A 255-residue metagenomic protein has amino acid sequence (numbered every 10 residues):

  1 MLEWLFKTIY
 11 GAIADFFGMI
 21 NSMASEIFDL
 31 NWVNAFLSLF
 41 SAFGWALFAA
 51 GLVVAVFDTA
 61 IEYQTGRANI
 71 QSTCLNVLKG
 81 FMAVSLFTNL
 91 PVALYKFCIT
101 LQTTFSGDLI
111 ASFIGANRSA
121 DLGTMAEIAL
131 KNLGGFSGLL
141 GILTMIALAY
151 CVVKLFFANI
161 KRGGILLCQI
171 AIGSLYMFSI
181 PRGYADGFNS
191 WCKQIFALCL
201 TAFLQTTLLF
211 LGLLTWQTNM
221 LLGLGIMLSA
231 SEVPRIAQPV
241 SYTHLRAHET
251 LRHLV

Functional and structural regions predicted by a protein language model:
M1-L47: Binding/recognition "hotspot" determinant
I27-S38, Q64-T73, L133-S137, C151-L155 (+3 more regions): Membrane-helix interfacial "entry" motifs
A42-V54, M145-L148: Hydrophobic alpha-helical transmembrane segments
L47, G51, V77, F81 (+3 more regions): Alpha-helical transmembrane spans of integral membrane proteins, capturing the lipid-embedded, hydrophobic core of TM
L47-F81, I172-A185: Hydrophobic transmembrane alpha-helix segments characteristic of membrane transport and insertion machinery
F81-Q169, L211-Q238, Y242-L245: Non-cytosolic segments of integral membrane proteins
F156, R162-L166, I170-L198, A202-L208: Extended serine/threonine-enriched, polar tracts that run as long, contiguous segments within proteins
T243-H253: Conserved small/polar residues in nucleotide/adenosyl-binding loops
